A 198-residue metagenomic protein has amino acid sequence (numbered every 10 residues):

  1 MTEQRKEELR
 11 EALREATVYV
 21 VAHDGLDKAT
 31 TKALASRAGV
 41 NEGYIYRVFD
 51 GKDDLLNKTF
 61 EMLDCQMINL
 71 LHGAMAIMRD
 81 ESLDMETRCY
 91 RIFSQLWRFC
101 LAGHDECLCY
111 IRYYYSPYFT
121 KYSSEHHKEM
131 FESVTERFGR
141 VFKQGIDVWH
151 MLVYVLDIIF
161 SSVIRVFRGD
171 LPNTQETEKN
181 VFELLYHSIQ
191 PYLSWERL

Functional and structural regions predicted by a protein language model:
M1-E8, W195-L198: N-terminal intrinsically disordered/low-complexity leader segments
Q4, H23-K28, K143-H150: Short, charged helix-capping/linker segments at alpha-helix termini
E8-V18, L34, T59-L63, M67-L71: Generic hydrophobic, amphipathic alpha-helix propensity
A12, V20-D54, K58: Helix-turn-helix
K58, G73-A102, V155: Hydrophobic alpha-helical connector segments
C65-G73, P117-K143, W149-V153: Amphipathic alpha-helical packing segments from all-alpha helical-bundle domains
W97-S133, R168: Short secondary-structure transition hinges
L108-R112, K128, G139-L185, S194-L198: Hydrophobic/aromatic-rich alpha-helical bundle segments in the mid-to-C-terminal region
